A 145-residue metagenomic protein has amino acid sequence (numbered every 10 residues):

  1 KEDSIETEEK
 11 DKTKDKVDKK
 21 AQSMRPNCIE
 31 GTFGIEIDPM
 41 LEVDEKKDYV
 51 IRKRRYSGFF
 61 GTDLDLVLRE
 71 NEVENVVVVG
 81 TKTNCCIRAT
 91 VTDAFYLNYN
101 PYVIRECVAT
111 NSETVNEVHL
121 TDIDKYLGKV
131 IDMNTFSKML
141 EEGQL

Functional and structural regions predicted by a protein language model:
K1-N71: Active-site alpha/beta core segments
E74: Short acidic/polar active-site loop segments enriched in Thr and Asp
V77-G80, N98-E113: A short glycine-rich beta-strand->turn/loop micro-motif centered on a GG-aromatic cluster
N84, R88: Glycine-rich phosphate-binding loop at the start of an alpha helix
F95-Y96, D124: Anion (oxyanion) recognition and catalysis
N111-K125: Active-site-proximal loop->helix
L127-L145: A charged, well-structured terminal subsegment
